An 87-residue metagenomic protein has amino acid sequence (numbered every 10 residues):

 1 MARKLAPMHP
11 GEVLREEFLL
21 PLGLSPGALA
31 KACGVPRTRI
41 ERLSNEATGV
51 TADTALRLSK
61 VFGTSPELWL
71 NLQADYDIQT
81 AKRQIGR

Functional and structural regions predicted by a protein language model:
M1-L24, N71: A short, Lys/Arg-rich alpha-helix, primarily the initiator
P10, S65-P66: Hydrophobic side chains within well-formed alpha-helices
G23-R42: Short alpha-helical DNA-recognition segment
P36, A47, F62, Q73-Y76: The DNA-recognition helices of helix-turn-helix-type DNA-binding domains
A47-K60: Short, basic-rich loop-to-helix N-cap that marks the start of a DNA-contacting helix
E67-R87: Short, charged recognition helix plus adjacent turn of helix-turn-helix-like nucleic-acid-binding domains
